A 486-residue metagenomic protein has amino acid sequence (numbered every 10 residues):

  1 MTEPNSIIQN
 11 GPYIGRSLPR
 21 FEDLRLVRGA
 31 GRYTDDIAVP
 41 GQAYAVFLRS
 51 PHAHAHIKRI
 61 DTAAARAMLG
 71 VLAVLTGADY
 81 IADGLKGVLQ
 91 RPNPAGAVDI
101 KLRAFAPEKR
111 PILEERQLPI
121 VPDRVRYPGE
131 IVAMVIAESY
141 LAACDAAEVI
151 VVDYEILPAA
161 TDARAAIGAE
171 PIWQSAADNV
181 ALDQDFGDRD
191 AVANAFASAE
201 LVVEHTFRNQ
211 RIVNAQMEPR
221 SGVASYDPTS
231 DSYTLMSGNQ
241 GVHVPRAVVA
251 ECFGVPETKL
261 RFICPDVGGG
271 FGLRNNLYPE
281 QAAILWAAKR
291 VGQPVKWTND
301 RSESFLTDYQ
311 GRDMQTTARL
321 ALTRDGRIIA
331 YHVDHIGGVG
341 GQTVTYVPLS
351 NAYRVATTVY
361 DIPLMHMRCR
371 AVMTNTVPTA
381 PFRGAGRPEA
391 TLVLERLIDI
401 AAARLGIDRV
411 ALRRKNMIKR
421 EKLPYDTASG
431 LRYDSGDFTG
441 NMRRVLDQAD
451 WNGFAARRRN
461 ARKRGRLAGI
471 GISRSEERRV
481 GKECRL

Functional and structural regions predicted by a protein language model:
M1-R479: Structural alpha/beta core scaffold segments of enzyme domains
G481-L486: Short "domain-exit" segments at the C-terminal end of structured domains
